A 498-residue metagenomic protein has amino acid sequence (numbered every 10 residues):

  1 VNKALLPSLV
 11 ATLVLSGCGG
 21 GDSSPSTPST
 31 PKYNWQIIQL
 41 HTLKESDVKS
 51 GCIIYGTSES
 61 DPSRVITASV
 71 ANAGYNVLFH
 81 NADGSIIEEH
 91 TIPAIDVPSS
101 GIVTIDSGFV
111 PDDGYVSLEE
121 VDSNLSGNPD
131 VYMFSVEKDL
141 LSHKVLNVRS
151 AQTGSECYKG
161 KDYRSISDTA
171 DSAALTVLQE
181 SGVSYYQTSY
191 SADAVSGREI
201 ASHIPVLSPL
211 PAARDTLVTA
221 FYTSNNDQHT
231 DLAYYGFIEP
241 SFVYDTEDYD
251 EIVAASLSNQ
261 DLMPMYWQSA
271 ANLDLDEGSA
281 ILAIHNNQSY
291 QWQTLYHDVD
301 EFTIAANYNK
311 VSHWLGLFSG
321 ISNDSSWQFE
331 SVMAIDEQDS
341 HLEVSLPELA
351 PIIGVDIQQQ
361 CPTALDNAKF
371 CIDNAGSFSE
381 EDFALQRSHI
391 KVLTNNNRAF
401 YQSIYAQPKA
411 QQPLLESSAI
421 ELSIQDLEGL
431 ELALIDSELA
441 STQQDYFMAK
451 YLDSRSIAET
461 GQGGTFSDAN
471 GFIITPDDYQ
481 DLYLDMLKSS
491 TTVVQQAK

Functional and structural regions predicted by a protein language model:
N2-L9: Sec-dependent signal peptide recognition, specifically the positively charged N-region followed immediately by
V10-A11, S29: Flexible, low-complexity linkers/stalks enriched in Thr/Pro that connect modular domains
V14-G17: C-terminal motif of bacterial Sec signal peptides marking the signal peptidase cleavage site
G19-D22: Bacterial signal peptide processing site
P28-P362, Q480-A497: Preference for solvent-exposed, low-hydrophobicity sequence contexts
A350-K498: Extended, charge-rich low-complexity regions and/or helical-solenoid scaffolds
